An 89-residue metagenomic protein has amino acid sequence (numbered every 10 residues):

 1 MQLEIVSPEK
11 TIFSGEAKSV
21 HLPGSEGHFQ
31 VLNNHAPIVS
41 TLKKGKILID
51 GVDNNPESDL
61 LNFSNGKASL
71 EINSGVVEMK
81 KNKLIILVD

Functional and structural regions predicted by a protein language model:
Q2-D89: Compact, glycine-rich, soluble single-domain proteins
